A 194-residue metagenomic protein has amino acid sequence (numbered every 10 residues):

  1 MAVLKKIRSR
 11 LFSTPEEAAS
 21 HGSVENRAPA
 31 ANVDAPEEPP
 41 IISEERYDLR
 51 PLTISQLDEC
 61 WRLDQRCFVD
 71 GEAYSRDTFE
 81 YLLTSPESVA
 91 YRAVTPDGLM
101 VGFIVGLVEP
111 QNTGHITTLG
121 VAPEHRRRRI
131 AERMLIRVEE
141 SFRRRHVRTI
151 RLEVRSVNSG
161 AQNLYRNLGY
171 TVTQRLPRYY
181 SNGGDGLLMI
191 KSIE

Functional and structural regions predicted by a protein language model:
A2-I7, L11, D34, I42-E45 (+6 more regions): Acetyl-CoA-dependent GNAT
R8-P36: N-terminal intrinsically disordered, low-complexity tails
L99, T118, A122-I136, R143-R145 (+4 more regions): Conserved glycine-rich acetyl-CoA-binding loop
P110-N112, N158, Y180-D185: Short acidic/glycine-enriched loop/turn segments that link adjacent beta-strands
R128, E132, G184-I193: Accessory recognition modules or surfaces
E153, R166, T171-L187: Conserved catalytic-core motifs of GNAT/GCN5-like acyltransferases
